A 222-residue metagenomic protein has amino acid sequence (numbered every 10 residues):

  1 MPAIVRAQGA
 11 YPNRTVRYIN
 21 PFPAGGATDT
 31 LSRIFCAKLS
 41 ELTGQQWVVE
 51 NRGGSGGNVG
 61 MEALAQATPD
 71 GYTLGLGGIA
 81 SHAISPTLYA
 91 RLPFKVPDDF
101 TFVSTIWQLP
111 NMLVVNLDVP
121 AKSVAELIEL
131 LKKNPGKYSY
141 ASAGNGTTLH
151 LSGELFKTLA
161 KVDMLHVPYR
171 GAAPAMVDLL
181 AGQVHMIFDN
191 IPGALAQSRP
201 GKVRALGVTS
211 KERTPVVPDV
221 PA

Functional and structural regions predicted by a protein language model:
M1-Y11: N-terminal twin-arginine translocation
R14-P23, W47-V48, T73-L76, T101 (+1 more regions): Short, well-ordered beta-strand elements
Y18-L31, G53-S55, A141-T148: Extracytoplasmic "Venus flytrap"
L39, Q66-Y72, I79, T87-P174 (+1 more regions): Hinge/capping helix and adjacent helix->loop/strand transition within the periplasmic-binding protein
Q45, A67-L76, N134-Y138, V162 (+2 more regions): Alpha-to-beta junction loops
V59-P69, L155, L159, A173-Q183 (+1 more regions): Short helices/loops that flank or line small-molecule/ion binding pockets
L76-S81, A172, F188-A194, T209-K211: Beta->alpha turn/N-cap motifs
K122, G193-A222: C-terminal lobe and pocket-closing loops of periplasmic/extracytoplasmic Venus-flytrap solute-binding proteins
